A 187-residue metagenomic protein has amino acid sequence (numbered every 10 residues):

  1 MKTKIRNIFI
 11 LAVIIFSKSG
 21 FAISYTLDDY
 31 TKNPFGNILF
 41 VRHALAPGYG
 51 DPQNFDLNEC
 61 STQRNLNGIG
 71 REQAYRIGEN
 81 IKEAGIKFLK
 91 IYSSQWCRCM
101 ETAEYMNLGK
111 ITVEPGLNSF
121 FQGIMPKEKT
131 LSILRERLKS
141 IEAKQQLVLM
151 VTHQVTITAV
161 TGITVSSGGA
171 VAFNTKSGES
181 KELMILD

Functional and structural regions predicted by a protein language model:
M1-F9: Bacterial N-terminal signal peptides that target proteins for export
S17-S19: N-terminal signal peptide c-region/cleavage motif recognized by signal peptidases
I23-G116, F120-G123, I163-D187: Active-site-proximal alpha-helix that buttresses catalytic centers in soluble enzyme cores
G36-I38, Q146-T152: Generic beta-sheet signal
A84-I86, I141-Q145: Glycine-rich phosphate-binding loop signature in dinucleotide/nucleotide-binding domains
M125-I133: Short, surface-exposed amphipathic charged segments that create phosphate/polyanion-binding patches used for binding
S132-E142: A short, acidic, amphipathic alpha-helical segment used as a generic capping/interface helix at domain edges
